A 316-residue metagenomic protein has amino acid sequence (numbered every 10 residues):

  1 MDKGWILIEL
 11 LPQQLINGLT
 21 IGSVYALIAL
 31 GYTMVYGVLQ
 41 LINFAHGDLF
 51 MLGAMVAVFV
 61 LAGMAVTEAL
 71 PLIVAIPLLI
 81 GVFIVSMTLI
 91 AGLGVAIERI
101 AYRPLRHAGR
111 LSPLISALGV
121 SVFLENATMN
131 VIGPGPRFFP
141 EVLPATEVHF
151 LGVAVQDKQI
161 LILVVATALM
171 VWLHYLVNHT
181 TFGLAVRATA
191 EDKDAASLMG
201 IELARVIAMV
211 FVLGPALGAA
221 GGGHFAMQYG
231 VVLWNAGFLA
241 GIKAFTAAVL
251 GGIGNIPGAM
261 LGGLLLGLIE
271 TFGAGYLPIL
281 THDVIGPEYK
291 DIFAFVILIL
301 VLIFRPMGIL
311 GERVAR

Functional and structural regions predicted by a protein language model:
M1-I28, V56, T67-F83, A108-S112 (+4 more regions): Membrane-interfacial amphipathic/re-entrant helices at transmembrane-helix boundaries
L11-L61, A96, I100-S112, V249-I256: Single transmembrane alpha-helix segments in multi-pass membrane proteins
I21, A154-L233, G251, I256-G262: Helix-loop-helix "hairpin" substructures at the membrane interface of multi-pass membrane proteins
V24-Y32, A45-E68, I115-S116, V120 (+4 more regions): Hydrophobic alpha-helical segments within and immediately flanking transmembrane helices of multi-pass membrane proteins
V38-A96, Y276-V284: Membrane-embedded helix boundary and interhelical linker motif in transport proteins
E68-V120, A127, L261-L266, E270 (+1 more regions): Alpha-helical transmembrane segments within multi-pass membrane transporters and channels
L79-T88, F211-G218, H224-F295: Transmembrane alpha-helical segments in multi-pass inner-membrane proteins
P104-L105, R110-H179, V206, F272-F293 (+2 more regions): Transmembrane helix-bundle core of multi-pass membrane transporters and related energy-transducing complexes
